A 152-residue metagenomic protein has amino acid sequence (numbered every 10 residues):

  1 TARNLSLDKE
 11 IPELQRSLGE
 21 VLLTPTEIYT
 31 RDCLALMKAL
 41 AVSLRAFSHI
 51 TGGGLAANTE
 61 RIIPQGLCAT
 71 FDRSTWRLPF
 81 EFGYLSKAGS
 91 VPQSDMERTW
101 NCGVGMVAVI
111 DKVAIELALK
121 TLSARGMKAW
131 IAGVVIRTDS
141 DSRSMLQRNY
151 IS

Functional and structural regions predicted by a protein language model:
T1-P12: Phosphate/diphosphate-binding glycine-rich loops and adjacent basic-rich segments that engage nucleotide
P12-L23, E27-S152: Glycine-/charge-enriched secondary-structure boundary and capping motifs
